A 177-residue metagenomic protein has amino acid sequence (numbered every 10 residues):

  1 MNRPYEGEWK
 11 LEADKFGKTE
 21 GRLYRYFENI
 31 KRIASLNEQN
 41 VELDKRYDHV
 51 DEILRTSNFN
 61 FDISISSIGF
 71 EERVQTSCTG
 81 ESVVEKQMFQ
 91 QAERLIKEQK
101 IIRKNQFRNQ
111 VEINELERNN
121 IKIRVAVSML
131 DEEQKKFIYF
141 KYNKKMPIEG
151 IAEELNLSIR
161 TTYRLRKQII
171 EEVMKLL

Functional and structural regions predicted by a protein language model:
M1-V125: N-terminal interaction/assembly modules
N119, L130-Q134, L165: N-terminal positioning helix adjacent to the helix-turn-helix/winged-helix DNA-binding module
I123, T162-V173: DNA major-groove recognition helices of helix-turn-helix
L130-M146: Short amphipathic alpha helix immediately N-terminal
G150-L155: Short alpha-helical "recognition helix" segments of helix-turn-helix
K175-L177: Short Lys/Arg-enriched helix C-cap and helix-to-coil transition segments that create basic nucleic-acid-contact patches
